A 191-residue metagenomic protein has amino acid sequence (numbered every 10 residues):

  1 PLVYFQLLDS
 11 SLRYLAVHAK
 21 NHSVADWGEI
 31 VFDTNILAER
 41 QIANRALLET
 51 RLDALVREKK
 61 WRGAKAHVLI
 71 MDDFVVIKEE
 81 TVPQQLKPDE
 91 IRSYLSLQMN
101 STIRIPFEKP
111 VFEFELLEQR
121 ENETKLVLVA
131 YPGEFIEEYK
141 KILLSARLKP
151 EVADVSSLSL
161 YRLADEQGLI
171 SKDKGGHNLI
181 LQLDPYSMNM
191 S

Functional and structural regions predicted by a protein language model:
V3-I30, R62, R120-S191: Small-residue (GG/TT-enriched) beta-loop-alpha framework at ligand/catalytic clefts
L15, E58, R62-M71: Polyanion/phosphate-binding surface patch
D26-D33, H67-K78: A short glycine/small-residue-enriched secondary-structure motif
W27-E58: N-terminal phosphate-binding loop and adjacent alpha-helix
R45, I70-L126, L169: Internal amphipathic helical hairpin motif
T50-A54, S93-L97, S101, E137 (+1 more regions): Solvent-exposed alpha-helical segments within well-ordered globular domains of core cellular machineries
K60, I103-K109, A146-L148: Short secondary-structure junctions
